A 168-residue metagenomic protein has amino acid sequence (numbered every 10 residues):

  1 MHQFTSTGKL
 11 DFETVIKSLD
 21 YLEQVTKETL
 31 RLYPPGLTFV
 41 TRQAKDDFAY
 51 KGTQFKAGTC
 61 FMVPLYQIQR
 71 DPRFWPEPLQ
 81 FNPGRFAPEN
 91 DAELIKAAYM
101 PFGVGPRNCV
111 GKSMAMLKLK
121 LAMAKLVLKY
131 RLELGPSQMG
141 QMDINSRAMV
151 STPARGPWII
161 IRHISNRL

Functional and structural regions predicted by a protein language model:
M1-T7: Juxtamembrane membrane-interface segments of multi-pass membrane proteins
G8-K51, S165-R167: Conserved cytochrome P450 K-helix E-x-x-R motif and the immediately C-terminal K′/meander segment
F12-D20, C109-S113, M149-S151: Conserved, non-catalytic sequence blocks in retroelement Pol enzymes and Pol-derived host proteins
I16, Y33, A49, V63-N90: Conserved cytochrome P450 K-helix/beta-meander segment immediately N-terminal to the heme-binding cysteine loop
T29, F55-G58, F81, G105 (+2 more regions): Hydrophobic, well-ordered secondary-structure elements that form the walls of internal hydrophobic environments
C60, V150-L168: C-terminal helix/juxtamembrane-tail motif
P88-L119, D143-R147: Cytochrome P450 heme-thiolate "Cys pocket" and heme-binding signature region
S113-V150: Cytochrome P450 heme-binding "Cys pocket" and the immediately downstream C-terminal segment
